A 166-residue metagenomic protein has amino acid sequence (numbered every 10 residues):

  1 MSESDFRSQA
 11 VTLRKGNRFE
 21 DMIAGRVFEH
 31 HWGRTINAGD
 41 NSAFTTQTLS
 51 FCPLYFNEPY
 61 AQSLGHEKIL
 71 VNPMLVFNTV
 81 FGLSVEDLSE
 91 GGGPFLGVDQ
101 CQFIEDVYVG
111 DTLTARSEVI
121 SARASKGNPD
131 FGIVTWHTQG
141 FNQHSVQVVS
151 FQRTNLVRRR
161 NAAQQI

Functional and structural regions predicted by a protein language model:
M1-I23, V107-T112, R116-I166: HotDog/MaoC-like acyl-thioester-processing domains
S2-V98, V149, R160-I166: Hot-dog-fold acyl-thioester-processing enzymes
R34-I36, Q102, V119-R123: Short, charged beta-turn/beta-strand-edge "cap" motif at the junction between a beta-strand and an adjacent loop
F95-V107: Generic detector of contiguous secondary-structure segments
